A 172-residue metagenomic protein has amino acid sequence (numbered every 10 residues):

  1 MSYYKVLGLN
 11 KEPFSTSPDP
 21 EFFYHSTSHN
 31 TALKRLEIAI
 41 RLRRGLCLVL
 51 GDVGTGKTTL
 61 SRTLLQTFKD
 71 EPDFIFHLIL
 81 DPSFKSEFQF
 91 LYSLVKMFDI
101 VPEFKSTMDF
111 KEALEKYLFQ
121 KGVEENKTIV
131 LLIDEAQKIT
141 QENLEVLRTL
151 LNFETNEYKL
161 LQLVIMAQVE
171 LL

Functional and structural regions predicted by a protein language model:
M1-R43: A short, basic N-terminal segment
E12, K85-F104: Conserved NTP-binding/hydrolysis module of P-loop NTPases
R35-A39, M108-E124: Conserved alpha-helical scaffold flanking the Walker A/P-loop in AAA+ ATPase domains
L42-T63: Walker A/P-loop nucleotide-binding motif
L46-G51, H77-L78, L132: Short hydrophobic/aromatic beta-strand immediately N-terminal to the Walker A/P-loop
L65-F68, L171-L172: Short regulatory helix/loop adjacent to the ATP-binding pocket of P-loop NTPases
T67-S93: AAA+/P-loop NTPase substrate/partner-engagement loops
K116-F119, V123-I165, E170: Conserved Walker B catalytic segment
